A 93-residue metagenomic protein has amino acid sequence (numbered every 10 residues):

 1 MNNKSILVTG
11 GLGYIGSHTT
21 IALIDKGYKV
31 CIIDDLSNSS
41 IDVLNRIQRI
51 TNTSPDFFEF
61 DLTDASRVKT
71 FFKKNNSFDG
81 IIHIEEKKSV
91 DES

Functional and structural regions predicted by a protein language model:
M1-S93: N-terminal Rossmann-like NAD(P)+-binding domain of SDR-like oxidoreductases, especially those catalyzing
